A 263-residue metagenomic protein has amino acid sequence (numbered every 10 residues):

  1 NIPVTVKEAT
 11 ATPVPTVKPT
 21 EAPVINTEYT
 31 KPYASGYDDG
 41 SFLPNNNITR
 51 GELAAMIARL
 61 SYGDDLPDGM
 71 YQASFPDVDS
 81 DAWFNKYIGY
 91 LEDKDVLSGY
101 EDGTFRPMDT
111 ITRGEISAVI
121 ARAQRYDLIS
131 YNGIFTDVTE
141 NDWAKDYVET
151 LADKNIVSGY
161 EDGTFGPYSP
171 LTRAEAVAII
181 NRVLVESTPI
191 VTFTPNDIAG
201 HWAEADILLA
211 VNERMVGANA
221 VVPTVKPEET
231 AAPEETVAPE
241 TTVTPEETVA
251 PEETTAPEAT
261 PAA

Functional and structural regions predicted by a protein language model:
P3-G51, A58-K86, D93-G114, R122-D146 (+5 more regions): Feature responds to low-complexity, polar/acidic, surface-exposed segments characteristic of secreted/exported proteins
T224, T230-T260: Long, intrinsically disordered low-complexity tandem-repeat segments
